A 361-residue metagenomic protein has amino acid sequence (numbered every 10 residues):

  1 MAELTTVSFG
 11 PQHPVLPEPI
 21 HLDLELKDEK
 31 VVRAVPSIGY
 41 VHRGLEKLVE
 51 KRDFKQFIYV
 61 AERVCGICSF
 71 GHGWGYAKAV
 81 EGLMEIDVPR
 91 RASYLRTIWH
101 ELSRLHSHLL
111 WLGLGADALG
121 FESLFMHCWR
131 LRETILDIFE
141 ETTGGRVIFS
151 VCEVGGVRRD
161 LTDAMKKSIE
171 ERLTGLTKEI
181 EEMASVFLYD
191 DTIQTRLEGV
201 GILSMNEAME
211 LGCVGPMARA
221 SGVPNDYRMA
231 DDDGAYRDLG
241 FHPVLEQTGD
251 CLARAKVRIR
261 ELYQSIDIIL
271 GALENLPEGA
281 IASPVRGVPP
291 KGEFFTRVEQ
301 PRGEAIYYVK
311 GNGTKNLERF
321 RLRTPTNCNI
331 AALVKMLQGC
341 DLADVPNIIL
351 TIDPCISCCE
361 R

Functional and structural regions predicted by a protein language model:
M1-R361: Active-site bordering "gate/hinge" segments that shape substrate access to catalytic or cofactor-binding pockets
